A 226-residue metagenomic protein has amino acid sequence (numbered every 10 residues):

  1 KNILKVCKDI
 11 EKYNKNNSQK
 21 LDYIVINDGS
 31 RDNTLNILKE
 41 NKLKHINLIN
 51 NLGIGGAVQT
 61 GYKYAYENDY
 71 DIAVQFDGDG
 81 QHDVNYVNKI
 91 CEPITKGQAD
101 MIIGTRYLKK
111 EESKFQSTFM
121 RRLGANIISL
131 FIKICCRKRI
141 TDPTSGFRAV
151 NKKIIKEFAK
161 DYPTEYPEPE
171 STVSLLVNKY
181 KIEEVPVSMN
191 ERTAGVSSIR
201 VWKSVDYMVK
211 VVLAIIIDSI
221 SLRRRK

Functional and structural regions predicted by a protein language model:
K1-Y13: Short, well-formed alpha-helical segments that are part of the catalytic scaffolds of diverse glycosyltransferases
E11-I24, N33, L43: Short loop->beta transition adjacent to catalytic acidic/histidine clusters or analogous donor-positioning motifs
N27-L35, G80: A conserved acidic beta->alpha catalytic loop
N41-K42, N178: Short, structured coil segments at secondary-structure junctions
L48-E67, I72, V84-E165, R192-K210 (+1 more regions): Acceptor/aglycone-binding surface of glycosyltransferases and processive sugar-polymer synthases
K138-R139, K160-P163, V173-N190: Catalytic donor-sugar/metal-binding loop of nucleotide-sugar-dependent glycosyltransferases
K210-K226: C-terminal, non-catalytic tails of nucleotide-sugar-dependent glycosyltransferases
